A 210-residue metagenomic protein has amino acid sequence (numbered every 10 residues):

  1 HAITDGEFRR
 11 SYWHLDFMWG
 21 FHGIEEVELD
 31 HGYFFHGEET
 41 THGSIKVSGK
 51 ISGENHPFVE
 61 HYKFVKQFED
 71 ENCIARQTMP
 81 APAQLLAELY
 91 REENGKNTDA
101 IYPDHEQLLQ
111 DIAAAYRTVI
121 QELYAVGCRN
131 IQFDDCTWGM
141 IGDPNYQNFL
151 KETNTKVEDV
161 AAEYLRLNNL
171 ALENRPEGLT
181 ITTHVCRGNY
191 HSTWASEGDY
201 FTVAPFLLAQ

Functional and structural regions predicted by a protein language model:
H1-Q210: Domain-level signal for soluble alpha/beta catalytic cores
